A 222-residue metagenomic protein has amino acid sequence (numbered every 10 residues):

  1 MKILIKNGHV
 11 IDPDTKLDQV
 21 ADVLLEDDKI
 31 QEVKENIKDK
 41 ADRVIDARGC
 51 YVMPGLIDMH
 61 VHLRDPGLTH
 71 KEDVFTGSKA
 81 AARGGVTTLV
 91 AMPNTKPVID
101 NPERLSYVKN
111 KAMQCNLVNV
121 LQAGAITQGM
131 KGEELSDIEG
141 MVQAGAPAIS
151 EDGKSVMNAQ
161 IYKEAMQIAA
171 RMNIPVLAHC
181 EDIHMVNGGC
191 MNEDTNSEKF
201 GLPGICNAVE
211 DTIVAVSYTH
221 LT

Functional and structural regions predicted by a protein language model:
M1-P54: Histidine-rich, glycine-flanked metal-binding segment
K2-I3, D42-R43, C50-Y51, T87-V90 (+3 more regions): Structural motif
G8, D28, G49, H60 (+5 more regions): Divalent metal-coordination and catalytic microenvironments
I11, M92, D152: Conserved residues at the C-terminal ends of beta-strands
T15, V61-L63, K154, D182: Short, glycine/acidic-enriched loop or turn micro-motifs at the edges of active sites
A47-A112: Metal-associated gating/positioning segment near the N- to mid-region
T95-S106, K111-S217: Histidine/acidic-residue-rich, glycine-tolerant segments that coordinate divalent metal ions
T219-T222: Conserved small/polar residues in nucleotide/adenosyl-binding loops
